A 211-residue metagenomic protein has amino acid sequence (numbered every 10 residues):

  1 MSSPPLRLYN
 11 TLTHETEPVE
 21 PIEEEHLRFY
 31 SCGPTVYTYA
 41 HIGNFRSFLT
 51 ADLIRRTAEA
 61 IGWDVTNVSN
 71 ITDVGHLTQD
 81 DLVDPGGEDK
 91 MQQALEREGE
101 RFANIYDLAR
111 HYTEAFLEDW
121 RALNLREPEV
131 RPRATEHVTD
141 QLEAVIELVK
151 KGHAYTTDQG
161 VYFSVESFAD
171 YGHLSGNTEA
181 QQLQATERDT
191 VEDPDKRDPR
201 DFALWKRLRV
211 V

Functional and structural regions predicted by a protein language model:
M1-V211: NTP-dependent nucleotidyl-transfer catalytic core
